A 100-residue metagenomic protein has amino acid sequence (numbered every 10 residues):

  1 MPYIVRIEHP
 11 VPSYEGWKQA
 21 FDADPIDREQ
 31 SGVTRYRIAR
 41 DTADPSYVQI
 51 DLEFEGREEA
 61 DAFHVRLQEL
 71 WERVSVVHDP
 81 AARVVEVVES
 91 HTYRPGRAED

Functional and structural regions predicted by a protein language model:
Y3-P10, R37-R66, G96-E99: Short, well-ordered beta-strand segments in beta-rich or mixed alpha/beta enzyme and ligand-binding folds
H9-A20: Short, surface-exposed ligand-recognition loops at beta-strand->loop->(often short) alpha-helix junctions that present
K18-R37, E53-E86: An amphipathic, aromatic/His-enriched active-site/gating alpha helix that lines ligand/cofactor pockets
A39-T42, E86-S90: Short, solvent-exposed coil/turn elements at secondary-structure transition points
V87-D100: Short, low-order "capping/linker" segments at domain edges
